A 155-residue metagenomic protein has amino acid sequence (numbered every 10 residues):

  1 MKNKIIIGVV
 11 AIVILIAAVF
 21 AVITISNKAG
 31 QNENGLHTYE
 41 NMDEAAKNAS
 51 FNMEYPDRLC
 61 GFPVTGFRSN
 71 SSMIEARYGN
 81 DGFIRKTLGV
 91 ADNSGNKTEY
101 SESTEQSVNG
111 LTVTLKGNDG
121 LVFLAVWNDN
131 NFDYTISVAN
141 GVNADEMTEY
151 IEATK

Functional and structural regions predicted by a protein language model:
M1-L15, I23: N-terminal Sec-pathway targeting helices
G8, V113-L115, D133-I136: Short hydrophobic-aromatic micro-motifs
V19-L36: Sec-dependent signal peptide cleavage junction
I25, N48-N52, Y150-T154: Conserved short hydrophobic interaction patches
N32-F123, N128-D129: Short, solvent-exposed recognition patches
L124-D129, D133-N143: Short, exposed beta-strand-loop hairpins at the edges of beta-sheets in extracellular/periplasmic proteins
S137-K155: Surface-exposed amphipathic alpha-helical segments
